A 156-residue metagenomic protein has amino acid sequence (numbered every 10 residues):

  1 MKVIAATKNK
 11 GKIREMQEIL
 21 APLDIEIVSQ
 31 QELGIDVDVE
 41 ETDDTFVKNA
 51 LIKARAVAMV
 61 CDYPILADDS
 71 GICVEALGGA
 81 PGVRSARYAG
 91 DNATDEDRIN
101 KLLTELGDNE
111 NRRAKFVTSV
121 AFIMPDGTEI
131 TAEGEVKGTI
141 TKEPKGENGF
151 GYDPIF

Functional and structural regions predicted by a protein language model:
K2-I4, K10-F156: Anionic-ligand binding patches
